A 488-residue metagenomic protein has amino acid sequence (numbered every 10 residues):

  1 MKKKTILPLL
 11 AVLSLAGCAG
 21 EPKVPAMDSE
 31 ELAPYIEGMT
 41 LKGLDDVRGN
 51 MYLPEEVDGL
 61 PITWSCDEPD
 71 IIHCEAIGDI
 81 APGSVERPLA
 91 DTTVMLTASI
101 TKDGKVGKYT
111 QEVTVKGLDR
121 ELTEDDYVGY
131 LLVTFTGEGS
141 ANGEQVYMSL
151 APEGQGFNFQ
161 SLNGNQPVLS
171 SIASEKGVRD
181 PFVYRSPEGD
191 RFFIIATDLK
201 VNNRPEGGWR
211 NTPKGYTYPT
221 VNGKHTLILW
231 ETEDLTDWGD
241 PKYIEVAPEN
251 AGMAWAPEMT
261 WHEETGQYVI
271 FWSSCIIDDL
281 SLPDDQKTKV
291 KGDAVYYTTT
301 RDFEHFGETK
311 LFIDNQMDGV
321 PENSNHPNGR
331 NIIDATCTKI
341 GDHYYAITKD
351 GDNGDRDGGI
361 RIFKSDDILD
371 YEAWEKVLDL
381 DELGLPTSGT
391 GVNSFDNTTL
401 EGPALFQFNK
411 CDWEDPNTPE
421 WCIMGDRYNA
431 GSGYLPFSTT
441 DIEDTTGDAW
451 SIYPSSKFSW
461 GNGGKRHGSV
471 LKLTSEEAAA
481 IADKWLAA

Functional and structural regions predicted by a protein language model:
M1-P25: Gram-positive cell-envelope targeting signals
K4-I6, G104, F406: Residue-level detector of intrinsically disordered/flexible regions characterized by low predicted structural confidence
K4-V12, S29, N50, T93 (+1 more regions): Generic N-terminal initiation segments characterized by hydrophobic and/or small/turn-forming residues
L15, G104, Y109, L235-G239: Short, flexible active-site-proximal loops enriched in glycine and acidic residues
L15, G59-P61, F303: A generic structural signal for alpha->beta connector loops
C18-V24, K116-A488: Carbohydrate-active catalytic/glycan-binding domains of CAZyme proteins, especially the secreted or lumenal ectodomains
P22-L122: Beta-rich interaction/scaffold domains
